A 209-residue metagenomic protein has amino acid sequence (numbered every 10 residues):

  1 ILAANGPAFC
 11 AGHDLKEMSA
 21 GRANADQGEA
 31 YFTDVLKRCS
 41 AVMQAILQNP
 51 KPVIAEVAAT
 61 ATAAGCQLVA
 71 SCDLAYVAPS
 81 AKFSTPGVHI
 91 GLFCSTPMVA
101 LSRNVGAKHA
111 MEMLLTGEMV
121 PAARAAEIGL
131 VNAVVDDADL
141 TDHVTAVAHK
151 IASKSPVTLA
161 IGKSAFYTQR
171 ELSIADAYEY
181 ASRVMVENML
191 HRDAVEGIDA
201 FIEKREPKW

Functional and structural regions predicted by a protein language model:
I1-L2, I54: Conserved hydrophobic packing residues within short motifs/helices of P-loop NTPase cores of ABC-family ATPases
A4-V42, A61, S173: Glycine- (often His-adjacent) and acidic-residue-rich active-site loop that binds/positions the CoA thioester
D26-K37, S80, L92, V135 (+3 more regions): Residues at secondary-structure transition points
F32, L36-M43, A148, F166 (+2 more regions): Hydrophobic alpha-helical core bundles mediating ligand binding, dimerization, or RNAP-core interactions
Q44-L159, L190-H191, E196-D199, R205: Crotonase-fold acyl-CoA enzyme core
M113-L114, A165-T168, R183-M189: Helix-loop "lid/cap" segments that line or gate small-molecule binding pockets
T168-Q169, K204-K208: A short structural micro-motif
